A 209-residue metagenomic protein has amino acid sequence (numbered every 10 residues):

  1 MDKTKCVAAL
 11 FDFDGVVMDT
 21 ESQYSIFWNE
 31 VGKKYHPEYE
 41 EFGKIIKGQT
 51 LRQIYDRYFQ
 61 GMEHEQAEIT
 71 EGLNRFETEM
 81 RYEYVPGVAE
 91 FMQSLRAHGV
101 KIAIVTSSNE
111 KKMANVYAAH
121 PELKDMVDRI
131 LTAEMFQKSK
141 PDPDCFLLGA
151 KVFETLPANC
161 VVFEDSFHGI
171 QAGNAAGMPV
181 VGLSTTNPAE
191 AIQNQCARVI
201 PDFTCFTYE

Functional and structural regions predicted by a protein language model:
M1-K44, G61: Active-site neighborhood of HAD-like aspartate-dependent phosphohydrolases
M1-V7, Q93, N109-K111, N115-E209: Asp-based, Mg2+/Mn2+-dependent phosphohydrolase catalytic module
V17, Y84, I102-V105, K138 (+1 more regions): Conserved SAM-binding loop
Q23, I46-T50, P86-G87, S108 (+3 more regions): Short beta->alpha linker loops
V31-G32, Q49-E63, V116, A150: Helix-loop "lid/cap" segments that line or gate small-molecule binding pockets
K33-E38, M62-H64, A97, P121-M126 (+1 more regions): Short helix-capping segments at alpha-helix termini
E40-E41, D56-M92, H98: Metal-dependent phosphoesterase signature
H98-V100, M178: Short phosphate-binding/catalytic loops that engage adenosine nucleotides
